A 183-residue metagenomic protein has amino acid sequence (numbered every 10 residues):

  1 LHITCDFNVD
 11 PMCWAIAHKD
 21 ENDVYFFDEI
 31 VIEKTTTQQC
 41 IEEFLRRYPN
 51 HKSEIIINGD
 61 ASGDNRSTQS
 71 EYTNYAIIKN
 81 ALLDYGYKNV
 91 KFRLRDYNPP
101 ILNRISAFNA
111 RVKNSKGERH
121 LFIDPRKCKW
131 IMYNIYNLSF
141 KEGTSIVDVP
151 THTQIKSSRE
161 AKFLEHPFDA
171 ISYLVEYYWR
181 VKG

Functional and structural regions predicted by a protein language model:
L1-V31: Conserved helicase/translocase motor-coupling segment
D6, L164-P167: S-adenosyl-L-methionine
C13, S67, E176: Active-site-proximal flexible loops/turns
E21-K156, V181: Mg2+-dependent endonuclease catalytic cores in nucleic-acid-processing enzymes, primarily RNase H-like
T153-E165: Short, flexible active-site recognition loops that position polar ligands and cofactors
V175-G183: Acidic two-metal-ion nuclease catalytic site recognized across multiple nuclease folds, prominently DnaQ/RNase D-T
